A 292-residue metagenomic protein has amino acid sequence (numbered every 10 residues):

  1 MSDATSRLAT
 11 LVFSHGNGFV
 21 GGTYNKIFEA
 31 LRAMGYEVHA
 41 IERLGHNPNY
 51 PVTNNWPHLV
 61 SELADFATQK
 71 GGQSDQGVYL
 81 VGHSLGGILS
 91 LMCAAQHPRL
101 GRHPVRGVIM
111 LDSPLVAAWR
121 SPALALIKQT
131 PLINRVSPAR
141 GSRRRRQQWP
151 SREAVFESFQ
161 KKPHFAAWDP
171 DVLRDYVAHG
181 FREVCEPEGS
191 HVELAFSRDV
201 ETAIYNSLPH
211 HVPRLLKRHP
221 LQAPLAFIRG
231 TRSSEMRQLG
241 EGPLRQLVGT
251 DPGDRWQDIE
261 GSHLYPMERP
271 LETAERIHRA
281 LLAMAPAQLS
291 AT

Functional and structural regions predicted by a protein language model:
T5-Y50: Conserved HGGG/HGGXW glycine-rich cap/lid loop of the alpha/beta-hydrolase fold
V12-G16, H83, R229: The conserved beta1-alpha1 loop
I41-L44, R255-S262: Short glycine-rich catalytic loops that host catalytic nucleophiles or stabilize transition states across multiple
R43-V81, M92-G101, L115, P122-I127: Active-site loop/oxyanion-hole signature of alpha/beta-hydrolase fold enzymes
L85-G87: Active-site loop->helix "elbow" adjoining a glycine-rich segment at hydrolase catalytic centers
H103-Q148: Flexible "cap/lid" loop of the alpha/beta hydrolase fold
D171, H179-T250: Conserved serine/cysteine hydrolase catalytic core
D258-A274: Catalytic histidine-centered segment of alpha/beta-hydrolase-like enzymes
